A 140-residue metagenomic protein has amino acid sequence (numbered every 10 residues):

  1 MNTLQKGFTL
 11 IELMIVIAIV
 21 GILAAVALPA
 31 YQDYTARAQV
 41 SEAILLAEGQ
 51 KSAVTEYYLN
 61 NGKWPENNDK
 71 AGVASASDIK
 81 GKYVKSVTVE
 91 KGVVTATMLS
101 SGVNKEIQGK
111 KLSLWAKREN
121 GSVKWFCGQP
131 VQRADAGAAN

Functional and structural regions predicted by a protein language model:
N2-E42, L46, Q50: N-terminal single-pass transmembrane signal-anchor helix
T3, T9, T35, T55 (+2 more regions): Residue-identity detector for threonine
Q5, L28-Y31, V54-T55, K80 (+1 more regions): Generic intrinsically disordered, low-complexity segments enriched for polar/acidic and small residues
D33-S75: Conserved hydrophobic/amphipathic alpha-helical signal-anchor segments
L59-N140: Periplasmic/extracellular, small/polar-rich flexible segments of pilin-like filament-forming proteins
